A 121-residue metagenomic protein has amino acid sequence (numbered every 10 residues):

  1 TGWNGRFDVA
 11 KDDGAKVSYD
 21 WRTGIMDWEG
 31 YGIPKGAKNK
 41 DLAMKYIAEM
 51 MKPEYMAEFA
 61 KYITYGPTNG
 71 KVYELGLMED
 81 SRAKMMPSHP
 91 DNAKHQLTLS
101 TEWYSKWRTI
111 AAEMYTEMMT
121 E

Functional and structural regions predicted by a protein language model:
T1, A37-K38, M50, E102-K106: Residue-level detector of secondary-structure boundary/capping sites
T1-S18: Ligand-binding pocket segment of bilobal, Venus flytrap-like solute-binding proteins
G2-R6, R22-G24, G36: Histidine- and/or cysteine-centered catalytic micro-motif in compact active-site loops
W3, T68-K71, S100: Helix N-cap / beta->alpha transition motif
N4-F7, A43-I47, M56, R108 (+1 more regions): Extracytoplasmic/secreted envelope proteins and their assembly/folding machinery, especially bacterial periplasmic
A10-K11, M50-E54, I63, Y115-M119: Sec/Tat-exported extracytoplasmic proteins
I25, E29, P34-H95: Mature extracytoplasmic/periplasmic domains
D91-E121: Conserved C-terminal helix/tail region of periplasmic/extracytoplasmic solute-binding proteins
